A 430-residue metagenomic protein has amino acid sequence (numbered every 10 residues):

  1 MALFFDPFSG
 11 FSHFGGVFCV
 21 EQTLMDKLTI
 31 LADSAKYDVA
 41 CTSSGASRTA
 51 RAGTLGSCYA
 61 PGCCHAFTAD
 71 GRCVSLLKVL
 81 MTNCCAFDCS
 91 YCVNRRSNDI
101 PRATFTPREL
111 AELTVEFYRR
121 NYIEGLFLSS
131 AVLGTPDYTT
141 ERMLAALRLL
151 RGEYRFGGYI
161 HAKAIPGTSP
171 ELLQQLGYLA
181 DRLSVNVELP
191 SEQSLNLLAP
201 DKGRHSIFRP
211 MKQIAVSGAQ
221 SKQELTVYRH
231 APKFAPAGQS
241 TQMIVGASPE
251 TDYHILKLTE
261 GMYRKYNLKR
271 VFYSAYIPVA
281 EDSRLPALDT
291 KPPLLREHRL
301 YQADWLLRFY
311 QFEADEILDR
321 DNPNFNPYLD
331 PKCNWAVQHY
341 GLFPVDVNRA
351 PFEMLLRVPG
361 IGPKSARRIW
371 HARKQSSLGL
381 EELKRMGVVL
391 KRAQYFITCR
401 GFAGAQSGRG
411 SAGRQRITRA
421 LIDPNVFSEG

Functional and structural regions predicted by a protein language model:
A2-C84, V389, I397, A405-A420 (+1 more regions): Flexible, acidic/Gly-rich N-terminal and inter-domain linker regions that tether and position cofactor-handling modules
D6, V79-R108: Canonical Radical SAM [4Fe-4S] cluster-binding loop centered on the CxxxCxxC motif and its immediate flanking residues
L76, C89, L128, V185 (+3 more regions): Conserved, mostly hydrophobic/aromatic
R96-L126: Conserved alpha-helical substructure of the radical SAM core
A111, V115, G134-I317: Conserved AdoMet/S-adenosylmethionine-binding subsite of the radical SAM
N324-M354, L380-G430: C-terminal extensions
A372-R373: Residue-level signature of tetratricopeptide-repeat
